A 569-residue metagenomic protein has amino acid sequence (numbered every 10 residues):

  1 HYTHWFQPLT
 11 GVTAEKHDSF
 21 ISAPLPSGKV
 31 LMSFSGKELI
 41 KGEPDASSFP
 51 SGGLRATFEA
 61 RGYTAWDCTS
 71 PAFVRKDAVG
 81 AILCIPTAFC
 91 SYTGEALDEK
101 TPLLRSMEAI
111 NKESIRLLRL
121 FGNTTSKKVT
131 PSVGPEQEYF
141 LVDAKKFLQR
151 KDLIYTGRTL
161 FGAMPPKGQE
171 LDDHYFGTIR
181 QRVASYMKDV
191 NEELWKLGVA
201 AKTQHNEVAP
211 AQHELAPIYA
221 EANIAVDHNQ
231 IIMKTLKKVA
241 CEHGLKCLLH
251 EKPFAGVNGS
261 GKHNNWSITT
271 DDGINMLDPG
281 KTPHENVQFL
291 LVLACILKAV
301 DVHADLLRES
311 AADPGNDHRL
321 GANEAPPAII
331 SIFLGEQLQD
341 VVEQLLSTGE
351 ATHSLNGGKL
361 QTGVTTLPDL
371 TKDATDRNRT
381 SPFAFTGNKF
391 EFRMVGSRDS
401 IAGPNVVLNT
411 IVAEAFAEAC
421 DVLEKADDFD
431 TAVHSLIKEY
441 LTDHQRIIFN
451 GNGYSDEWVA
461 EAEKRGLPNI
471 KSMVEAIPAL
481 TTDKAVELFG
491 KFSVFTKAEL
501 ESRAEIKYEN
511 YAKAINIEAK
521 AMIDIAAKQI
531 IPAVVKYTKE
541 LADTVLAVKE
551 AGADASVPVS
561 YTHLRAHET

Functional and structural regions predicted by a protein language model:
H1-G36, I40-E59: Histidine/acidic residue-rich metal-binding segments in metalloenzymes
H4-F6, N265, H563: Histidine-centered divalent metal-coordination motifs
F6-T10, K37-E38, K145, E207 (+1 more regions): Active-site-proximal loop/turn and secondary-structure-junction residues that shape catalytic pockets, frequently
R61-L249, N258-G261, I268-E505: Glycine-rich, acidic/polar active-site loops that bind/position phosphate-bearing ligands
D399, L423, L541-A555: Secondary-structure edge/capping motif, primarily at the C-terminal ends of alpha-helices and the immediately following
S502-E518, L546-A555: Short, charged/polar, low-complexity loop and linker segments that flank or interrupt alpha-helical bundles
N516-Y537: C-terminal substrate/ligand-recognition segments
T562-T569: Conserved small/polar residues in nucleotide/adenosyl-binding loops
